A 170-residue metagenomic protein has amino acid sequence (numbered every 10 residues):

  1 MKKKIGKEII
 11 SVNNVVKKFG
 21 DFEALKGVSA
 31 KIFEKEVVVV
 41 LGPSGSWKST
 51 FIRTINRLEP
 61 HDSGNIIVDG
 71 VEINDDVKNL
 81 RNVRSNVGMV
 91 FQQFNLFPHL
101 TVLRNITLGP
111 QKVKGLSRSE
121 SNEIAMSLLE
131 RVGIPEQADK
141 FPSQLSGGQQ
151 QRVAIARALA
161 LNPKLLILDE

Functional and structural regions predicted by a protein language model:
M1-K2: Basic/polar N-terminal segments that are highly enriched at the extreme N-terminus, encompassing both cleavable
I5-E170: ABC family nucleotide-binding domain
